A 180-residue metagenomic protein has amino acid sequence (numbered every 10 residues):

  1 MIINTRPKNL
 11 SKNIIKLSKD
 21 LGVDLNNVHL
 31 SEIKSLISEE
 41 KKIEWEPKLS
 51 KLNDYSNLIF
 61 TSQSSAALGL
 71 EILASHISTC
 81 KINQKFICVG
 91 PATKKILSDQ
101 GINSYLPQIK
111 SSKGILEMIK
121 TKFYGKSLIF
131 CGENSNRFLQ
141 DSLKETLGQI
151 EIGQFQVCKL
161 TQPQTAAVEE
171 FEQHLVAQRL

Functional and structural regions predicted by a protein language model:
M1-L180: Signature of uroporphyrinogen-III synthase
